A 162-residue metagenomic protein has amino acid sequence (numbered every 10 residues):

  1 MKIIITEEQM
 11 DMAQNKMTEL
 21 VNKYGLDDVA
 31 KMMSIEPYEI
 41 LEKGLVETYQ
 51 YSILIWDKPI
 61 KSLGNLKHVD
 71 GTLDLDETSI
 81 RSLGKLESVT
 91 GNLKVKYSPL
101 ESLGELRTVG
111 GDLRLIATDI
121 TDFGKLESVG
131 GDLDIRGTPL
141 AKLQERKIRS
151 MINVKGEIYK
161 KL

Functional and structural regions predicted by a protein language model:
M1-S62, E145-R149, K155-L162: N-terminal capping/linker segments that flank leucine-rich repeat
Y49-I60, H68-I80, K85-L100, E105-I120 (+2 more regions): Concave beta-strand-loop units of leucine-rich repeat
N65: Short basic/glycine-enriched coil/helix segment immediately N-terminal to the Walker B
